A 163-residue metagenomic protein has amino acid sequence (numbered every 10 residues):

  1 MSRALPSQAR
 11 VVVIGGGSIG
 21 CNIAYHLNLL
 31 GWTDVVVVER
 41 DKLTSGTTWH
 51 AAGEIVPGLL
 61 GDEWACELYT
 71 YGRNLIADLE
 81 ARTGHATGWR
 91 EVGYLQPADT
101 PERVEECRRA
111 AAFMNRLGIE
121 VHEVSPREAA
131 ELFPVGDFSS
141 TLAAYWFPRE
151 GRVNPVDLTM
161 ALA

Functional and structural regions predicted by a protein language model:
R3-I19, V36: Beta1/beta-strand and adjacent pyrophosphate-binding region of the FAD-binding site in flavoprotein oxidoreductases
R3-P6, L29, W89: Short, flexible hinge/linker loops that cap or flank conserved catalytic cores
N22: Short alpha-helical segment within the catalytic ATP-binding CA
Y25, L29, M160: Short, well-ordered alpha-helices that flank and scaffold nucleotide-derived cofactor binding pockets
N28-W49: Glycine-rich FAD pyrophosphate-binding loop
A52-L132: Dinucleotide-binding Rossmann-like beta1-alpha1 core, especially the glycine-rich loop that anchors the ADP
Y145-A163: Helical element adjacent to the flavin cofactor pocket in flavoenzyme catalytic cores
